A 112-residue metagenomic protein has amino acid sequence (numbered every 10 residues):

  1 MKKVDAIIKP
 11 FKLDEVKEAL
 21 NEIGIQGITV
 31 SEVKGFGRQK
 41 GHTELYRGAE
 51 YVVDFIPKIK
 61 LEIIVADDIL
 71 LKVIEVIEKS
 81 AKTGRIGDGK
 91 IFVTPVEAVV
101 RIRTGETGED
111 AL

Functional and structural regions predicted by a protein language model:
M1-L112: Positively charged, small/polar-rich N-terminal and surface patches that mediate targeting and assembly and bind
